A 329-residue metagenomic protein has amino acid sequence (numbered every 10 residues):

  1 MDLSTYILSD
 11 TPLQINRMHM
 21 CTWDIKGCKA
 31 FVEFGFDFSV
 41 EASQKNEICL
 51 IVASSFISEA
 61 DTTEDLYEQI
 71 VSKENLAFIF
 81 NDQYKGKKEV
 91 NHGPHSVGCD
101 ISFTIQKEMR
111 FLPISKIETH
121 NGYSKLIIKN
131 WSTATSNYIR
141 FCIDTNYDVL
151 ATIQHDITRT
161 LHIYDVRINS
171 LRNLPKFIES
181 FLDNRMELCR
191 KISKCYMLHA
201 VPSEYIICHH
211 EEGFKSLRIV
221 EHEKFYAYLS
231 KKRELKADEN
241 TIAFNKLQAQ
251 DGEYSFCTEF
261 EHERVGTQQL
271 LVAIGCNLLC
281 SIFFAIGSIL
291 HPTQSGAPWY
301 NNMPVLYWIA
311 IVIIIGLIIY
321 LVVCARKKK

Functional and structural regions predicted by a protein language model:
M1-T135: N-terminal pre-first-transmembrane soluble regions of secretory-pathway and organelle membrane proteins
F36-A42, S54-F56, I143-V149, V201-S203 (+1 more regions): Beta-strand elements of well-folded, non-transmembrane domains
I57-L66, S203-H210, V220: Short aromatic-acidic-glycine turn motif
R110-P113, I117-V149, L247-Q268: Low-complexity, intrinsically disordered segments enriched in Ser/Thr together with acidic residues
G122-L217: Surface-exposed, acidic/Ser/Thr-rich flexible loop segments
V201, K215-S230: Solvent-exposed, non-transmembrane regions of membrane-associated proteins
A227-T293: Cytosolic-side membrane-insertion boundary helix
R264-K329: Hydrophobic, helix-forming membrane-interacting segments
